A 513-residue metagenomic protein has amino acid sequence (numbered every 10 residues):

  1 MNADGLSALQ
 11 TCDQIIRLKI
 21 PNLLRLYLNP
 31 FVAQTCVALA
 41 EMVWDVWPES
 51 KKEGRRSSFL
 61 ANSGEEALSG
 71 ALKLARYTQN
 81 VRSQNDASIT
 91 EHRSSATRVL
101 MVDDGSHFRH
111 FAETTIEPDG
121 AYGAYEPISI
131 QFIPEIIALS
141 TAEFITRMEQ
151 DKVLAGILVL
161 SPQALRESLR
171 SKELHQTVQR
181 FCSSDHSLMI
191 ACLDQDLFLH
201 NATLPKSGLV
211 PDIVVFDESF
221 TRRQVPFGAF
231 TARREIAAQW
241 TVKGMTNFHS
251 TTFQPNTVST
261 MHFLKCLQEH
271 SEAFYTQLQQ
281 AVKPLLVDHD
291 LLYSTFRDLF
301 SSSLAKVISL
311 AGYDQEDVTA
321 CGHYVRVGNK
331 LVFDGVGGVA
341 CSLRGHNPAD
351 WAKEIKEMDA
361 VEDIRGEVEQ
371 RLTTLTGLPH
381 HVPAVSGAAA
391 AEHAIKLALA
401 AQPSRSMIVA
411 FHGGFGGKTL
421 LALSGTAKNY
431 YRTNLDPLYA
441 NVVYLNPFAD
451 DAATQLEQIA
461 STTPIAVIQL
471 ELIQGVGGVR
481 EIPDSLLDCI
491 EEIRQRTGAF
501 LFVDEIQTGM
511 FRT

Functional and structural regions predicted by a protein language model:
M1-G54, E126, E143-V153, L174-C182 (+5 more regions): N-terminal glycine-rich, Lys/His-bearing helix-loop that initiates the first secondary-structure elements of many
L24-V32, S57-E66, F216-T221, F248-P255 (+4 more regions): Active-site nucleophile and cofactor-binding loops and adjacent substrate-binding regions of central metabolic enzymes
V37-V159, E173-Q176, K330, E369-L470 (+2 more regions): PLP-dependent aspartate aminotransferase-fold enzymes
S69-K73, H110-I116, L199-L204, V225-A232 (+6 more regions): Short acidic, glycine/serine/threonine-rich loops at helix termini
A87-V102, I190-L197, D212-I213, M245-N247 (+3 more regions): Beta-strand segments within the central parallel beta-sheet cores of soluble alpha/beta enzyme folds
H107-R109, L197, T221-R223, A237 (+1 more regions): Short gly/pro/ser/thr-enriched loop/turn and capping motifs at secondary-structure boundaries
L158-E173, H186-S207, I213-V215, E471-D484 (+1 more regions): Conserved PLP phosphate-binding loop immediately N-terminal to the Schiff-base lysine helix in PLP-dependent enzymes
L209-H289: Active-site C-terminal subdomain of aminotransferase-like
